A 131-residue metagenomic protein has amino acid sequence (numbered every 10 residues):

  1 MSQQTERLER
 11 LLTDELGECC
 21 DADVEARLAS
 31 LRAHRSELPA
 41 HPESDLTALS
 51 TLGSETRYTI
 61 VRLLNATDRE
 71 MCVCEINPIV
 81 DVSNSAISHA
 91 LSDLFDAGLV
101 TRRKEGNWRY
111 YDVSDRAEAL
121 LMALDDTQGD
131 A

Functional and structural regions predicted by a protein language model:
M1-L52: N-terminal leader segment of winged-helix/HTH proteins
A40-V82, Y110-Y111: N-terminal helix-turn-helix DNA-binding core of bacterial DNA-binding proteins
L91-S92: Short, hydrophobic-biased segments on the C-terminal half of alpha helices that form "recognition helices"
D96-E105, D112: Beta-hairpin "wing" of winged helix-turn-helix
V113-A131: Conserved segment of winged-helix/HTH DNA-binding domains
